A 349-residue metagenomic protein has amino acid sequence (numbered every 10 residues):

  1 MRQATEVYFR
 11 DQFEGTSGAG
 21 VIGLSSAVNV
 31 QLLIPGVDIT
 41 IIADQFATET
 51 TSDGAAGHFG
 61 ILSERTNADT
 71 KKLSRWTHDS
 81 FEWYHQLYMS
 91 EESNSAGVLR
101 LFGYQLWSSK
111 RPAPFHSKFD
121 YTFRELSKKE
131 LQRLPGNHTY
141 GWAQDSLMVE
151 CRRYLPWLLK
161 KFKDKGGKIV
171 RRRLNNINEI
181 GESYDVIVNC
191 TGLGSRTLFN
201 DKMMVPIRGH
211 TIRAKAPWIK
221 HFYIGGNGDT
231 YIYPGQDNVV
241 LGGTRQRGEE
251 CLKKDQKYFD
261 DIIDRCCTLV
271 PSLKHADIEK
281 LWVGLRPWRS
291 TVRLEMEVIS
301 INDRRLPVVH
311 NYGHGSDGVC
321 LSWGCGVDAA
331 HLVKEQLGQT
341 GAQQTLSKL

Functional and structural regions predicted by a protein language model:
M1-F13, G36, K334-L349: Eukaryotic N-terminal low-complexity, Ser/Thr- and Lys/Arg-rich leader segments that predominantly function as
E6-I39: N-terminal Rossmann-like FAD-binding beta1-loop-alpha1 element of flavoenzymes
L32-D53: Glycine-rich FAD pyrophosphate-binding loop
S52, D79-K165, W288: Flavin (FAD/FMN) cofactor-binding and adjacent substrate-gating region of FAD-dependent oxidoreductase domains
N67-S80, W142-W157, K253-Y258, D317-S322: Short beta-strand to alpha-helix junction loop
Y84, M204, P217-I219, Q236-N238 (+2 more regions): Flavin-binding catalytic cores
D145-G228, D237, R247-E250, K257-R265: Predominantly flavin-linked oxidoreductase catalytic cores and closely associated redox partners
W157, A276-L349: C-terminal catalytic lobe of FAD-dependent flavoproteins
